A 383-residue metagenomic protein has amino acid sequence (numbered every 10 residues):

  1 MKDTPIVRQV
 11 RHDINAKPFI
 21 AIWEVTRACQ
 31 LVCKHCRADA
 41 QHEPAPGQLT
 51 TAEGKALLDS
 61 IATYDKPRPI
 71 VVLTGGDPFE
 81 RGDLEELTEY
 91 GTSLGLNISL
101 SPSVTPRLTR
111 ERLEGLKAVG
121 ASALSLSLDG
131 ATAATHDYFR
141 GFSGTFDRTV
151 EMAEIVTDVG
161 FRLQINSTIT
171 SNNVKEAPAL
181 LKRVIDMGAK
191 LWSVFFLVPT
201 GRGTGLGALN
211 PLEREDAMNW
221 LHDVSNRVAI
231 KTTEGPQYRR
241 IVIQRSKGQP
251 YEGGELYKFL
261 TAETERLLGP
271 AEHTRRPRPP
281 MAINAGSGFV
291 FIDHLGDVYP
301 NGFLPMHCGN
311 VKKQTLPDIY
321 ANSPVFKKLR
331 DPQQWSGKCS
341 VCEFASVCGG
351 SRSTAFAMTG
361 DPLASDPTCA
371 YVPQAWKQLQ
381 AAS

Functional and structural regions predicted by a protein language model:
M1, P44, N97, K117-V119 (+2 more regions): Radical SAM enzyme [4Fe-4S]-AdoMet core and its adjacent flexible, acidic and glycine-rich loops/tails across
M1-V119: Conserved alpha-helical substructure of the radical SAM core
W23, D39, T74, S127 (+3 more regions): Conserved residues at the C-terminal ends of beta-strands
T51, R81, R107-R110, A133 (+3 more regions): Structural motif corresponding to alpha-helix initiation and N-cap regions
S60-G75, D366-S383: Short Fe-S-cluster ligation motifs
Q237-Q374: Accessory C-terminal segments flanking Radical SAM cores
